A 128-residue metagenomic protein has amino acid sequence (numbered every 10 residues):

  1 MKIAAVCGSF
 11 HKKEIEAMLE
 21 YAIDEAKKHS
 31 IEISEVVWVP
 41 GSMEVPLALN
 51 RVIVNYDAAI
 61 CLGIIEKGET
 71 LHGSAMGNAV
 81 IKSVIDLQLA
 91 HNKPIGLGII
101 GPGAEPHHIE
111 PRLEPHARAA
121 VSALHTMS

Functional and structural regions predicted by a protein language model:
M1-V36: Glycine-rich phosphate/diphosphate-binding loop of Rossmann-like nucleotide-binding domains
S9-F10, I64-I65, I100-G103: Short, ordered loop/turn segments at secondary-structure junctions
K13-A17, Y21, P40, E44 (+3 more regions): Conserved active-site and cofactor/substrate-binding residues in soluble primary-metabolism enzymes
I15, T70-H72, H107: Short glycine-/acidic-enriched loop or helix-start segments at secondary-structure transitions that form or flank
E25-V54: Active-site rim loops that border cofactor/substrate pockets in soluble metabolic enzymes
V36, A58-L62, P94-I100: Short beta-strand segments at enzyme active-site cores
L47-S83: Glycine-rich phosphate-binding loop
V80-S128: C-terminal binding/interaction regions
